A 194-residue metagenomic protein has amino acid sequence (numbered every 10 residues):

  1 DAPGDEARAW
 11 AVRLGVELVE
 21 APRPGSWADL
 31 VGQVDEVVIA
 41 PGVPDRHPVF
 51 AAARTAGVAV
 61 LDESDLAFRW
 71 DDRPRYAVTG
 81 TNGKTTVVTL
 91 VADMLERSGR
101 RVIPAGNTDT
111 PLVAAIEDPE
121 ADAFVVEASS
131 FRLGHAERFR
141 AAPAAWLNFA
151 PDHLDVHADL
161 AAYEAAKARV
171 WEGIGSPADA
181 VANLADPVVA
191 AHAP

Functional and structural regions predicted by a protein language model:
D1, L18, A191-P194: Short, intrinsically disordered, charge-balanced linker/junction segments flanking boundaries in proteins
D1-W10: NAD(P)-binding Rossmann-fold cofactor-contacting core
A9-W10, V19, D71: Charged, low-complexity, helix-prone segments enriched in Lys/Glu/Asp/Gln
W10-A11, A53: Generic structural signal for hydrophobic
V12-L18, G57, G99: Glycine-centered loop/turn motif at secondary-structure junctions
L14-L30: Glycine-rich, highly charged phosphate/nucleotide-binding loops
W27-G32, P41-L184, V188-P194: Phosphate-binding loop of NTP-binding sites
